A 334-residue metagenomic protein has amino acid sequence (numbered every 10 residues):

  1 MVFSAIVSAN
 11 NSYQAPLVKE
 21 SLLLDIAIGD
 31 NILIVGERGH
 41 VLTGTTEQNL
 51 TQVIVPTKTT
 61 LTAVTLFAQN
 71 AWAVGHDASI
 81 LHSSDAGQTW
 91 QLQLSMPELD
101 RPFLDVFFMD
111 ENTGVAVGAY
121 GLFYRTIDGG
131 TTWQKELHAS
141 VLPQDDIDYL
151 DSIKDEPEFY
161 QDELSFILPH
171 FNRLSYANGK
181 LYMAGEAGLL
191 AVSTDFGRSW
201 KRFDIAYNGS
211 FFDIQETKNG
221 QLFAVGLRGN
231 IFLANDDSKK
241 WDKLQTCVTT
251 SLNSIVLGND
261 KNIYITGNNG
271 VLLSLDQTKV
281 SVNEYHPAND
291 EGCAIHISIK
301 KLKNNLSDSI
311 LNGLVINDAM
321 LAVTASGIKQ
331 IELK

Functional and structural regions predicted by a protein language model:
A9-K334: Residue-level hotspots at or immediately adjacent to binding/recognition sites across diverse folds
